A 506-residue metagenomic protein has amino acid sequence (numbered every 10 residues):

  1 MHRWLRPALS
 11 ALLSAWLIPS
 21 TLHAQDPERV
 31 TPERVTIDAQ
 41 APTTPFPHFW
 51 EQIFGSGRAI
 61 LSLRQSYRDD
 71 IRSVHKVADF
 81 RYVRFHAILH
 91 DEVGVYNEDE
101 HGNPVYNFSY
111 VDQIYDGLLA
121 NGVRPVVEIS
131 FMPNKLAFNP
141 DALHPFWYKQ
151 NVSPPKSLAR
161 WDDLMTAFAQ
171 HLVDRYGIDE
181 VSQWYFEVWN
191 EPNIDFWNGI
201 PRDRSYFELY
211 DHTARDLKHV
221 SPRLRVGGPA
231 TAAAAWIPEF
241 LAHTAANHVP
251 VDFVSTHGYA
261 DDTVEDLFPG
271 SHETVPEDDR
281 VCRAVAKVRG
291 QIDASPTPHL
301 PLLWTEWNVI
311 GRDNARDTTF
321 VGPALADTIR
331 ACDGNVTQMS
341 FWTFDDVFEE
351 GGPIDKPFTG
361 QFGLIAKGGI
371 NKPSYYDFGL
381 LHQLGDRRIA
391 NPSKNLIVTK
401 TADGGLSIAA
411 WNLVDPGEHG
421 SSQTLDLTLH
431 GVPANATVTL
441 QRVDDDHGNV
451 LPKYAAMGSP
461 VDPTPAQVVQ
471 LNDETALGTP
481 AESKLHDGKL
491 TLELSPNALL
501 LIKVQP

Functional and structural regions predicted by a protein language model:
M1-L5: N-terminal secretory signal peptides that target proteins for export/translocation
P7-S20: Bacterial N-terminal signal peptides
H23-Y185, I200, R204-A233, N247-V249 (+4 more regions): Non-catalytic accessory regions flanking glycosidase/transglycosidase catalytic cores in CAZymes
I60-L61, L89-N97, N134, W189-D195 (+3 more regions): Conserved radical SAM core fold
L61-L63, D195-I200, V264-D266, R312-R316 (+1 more regions): A generic structural signal for short coil/turn motifs at secondary-structure boundaries
N134-A137, V264, G311-R312, D346-G352: Flexible glycine/acidic-rich beta-alpha junction loops that bind and position SAM and/or redox cofactors in anaerobic
W184-E191, T305: Short, conserved phosphate-binding/catalytic loop or strand-edge motifs used in phosphoryl-/nucleotidyl-transfer
R202-T337, P357: Noncatalytic carbohydrate-binding groove/subsite architecture in carbohydrate-active enzymes
